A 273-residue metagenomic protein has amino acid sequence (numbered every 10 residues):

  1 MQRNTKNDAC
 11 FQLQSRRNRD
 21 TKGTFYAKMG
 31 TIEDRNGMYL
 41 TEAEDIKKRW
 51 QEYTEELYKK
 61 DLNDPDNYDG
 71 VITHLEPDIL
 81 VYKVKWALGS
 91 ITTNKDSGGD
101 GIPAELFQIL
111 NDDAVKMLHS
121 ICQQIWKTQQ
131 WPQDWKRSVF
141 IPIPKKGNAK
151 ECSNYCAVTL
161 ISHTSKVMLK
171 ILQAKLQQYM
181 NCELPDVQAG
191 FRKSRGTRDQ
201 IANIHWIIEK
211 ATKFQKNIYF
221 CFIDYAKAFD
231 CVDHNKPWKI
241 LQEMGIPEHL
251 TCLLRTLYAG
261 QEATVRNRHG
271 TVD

Functional and structural regions predicted by a protein language model:
M1-K48, D78-C122, W126-D134, F140 (+3 more regions): Short, charged alpha-helical motifs in flexible N/C-terminal segments and linkers
I46, W50, G99, P103 (+9 more regions): Hydrophobic (often cysteine-bearing) scaffold residues that line and stabilize catalytic clefts of nucleotide/cofactor
W50, T54, Y58, L88 (+5 more regions): Short, Φ-rich (hydrophobic/aromatic) sequence segments
I72, G101-L110, Q188-R195, F222-A228: Conserved short loop/turn motifs at secondary-structure junctions
G98, R137-F140, C156, G190 (+2 more regions): Catalytic palm active-site di-aspartate
V115, S153-L184, A202, A226-F229: Conserved pre-motif C helix in the palm subdomain of viral-like polymerases
K136-E151, Q178-M180, A263-D273: Active-site-adjacent bridging/hinge elements
Y225-D273: Conserved polymerase palm-domain catalytic core
